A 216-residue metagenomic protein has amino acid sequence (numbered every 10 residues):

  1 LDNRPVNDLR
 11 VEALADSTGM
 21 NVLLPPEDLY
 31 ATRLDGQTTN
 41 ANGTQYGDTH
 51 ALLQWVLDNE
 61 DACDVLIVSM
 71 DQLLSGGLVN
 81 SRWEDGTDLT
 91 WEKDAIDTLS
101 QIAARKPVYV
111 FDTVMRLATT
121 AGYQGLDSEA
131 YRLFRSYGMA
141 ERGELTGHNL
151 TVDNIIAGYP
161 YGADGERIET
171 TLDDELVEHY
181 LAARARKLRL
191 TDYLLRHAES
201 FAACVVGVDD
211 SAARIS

Functional and structural regions predicted by a protein language model:
L1-S216: An N-terminal assembly and electron-transfer interface module characteristic of large anaerobic redox and radical
